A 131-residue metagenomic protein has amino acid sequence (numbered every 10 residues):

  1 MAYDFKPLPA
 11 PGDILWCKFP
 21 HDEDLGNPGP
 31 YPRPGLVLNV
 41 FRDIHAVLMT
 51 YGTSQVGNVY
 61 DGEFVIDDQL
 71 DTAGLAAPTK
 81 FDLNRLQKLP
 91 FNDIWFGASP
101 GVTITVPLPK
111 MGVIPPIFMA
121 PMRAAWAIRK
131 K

Functional and structural regions predicted by a protein language model:
M1-F5: Short alpha-helix capping/helix-loop boundary micro-motifs
G26-P32, V37-A73: Compact nucleic-acid interaction/catalytic patches
Q69-K131: C-terminal terminal-subdomain/extension
